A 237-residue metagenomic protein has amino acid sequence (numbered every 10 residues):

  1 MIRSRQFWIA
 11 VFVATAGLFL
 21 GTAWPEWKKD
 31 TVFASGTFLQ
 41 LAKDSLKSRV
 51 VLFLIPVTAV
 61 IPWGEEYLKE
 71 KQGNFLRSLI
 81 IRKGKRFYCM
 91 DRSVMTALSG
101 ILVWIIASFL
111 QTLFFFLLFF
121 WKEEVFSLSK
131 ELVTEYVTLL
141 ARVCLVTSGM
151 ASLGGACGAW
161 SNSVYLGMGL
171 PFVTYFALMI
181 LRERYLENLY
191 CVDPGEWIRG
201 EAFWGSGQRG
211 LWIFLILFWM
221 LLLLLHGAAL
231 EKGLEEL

Functional and structural regions predicted by a protein language model:
M1, L217-L237: Junction motif at the cytosolic side of a transmembrane helix
M1-F12: Aromatic- and glycine-rich beta-strand/loop motifs that create alpha-glucan
I2, R86-F87, A156-V164, E231-E236: Membrane-interface helix-boundary motifs at transmembrane edges
R5-Q6, G84-R86, M90, L132 (+1 more regions): Membrane-helix interface segments
A10-G17, V164-L178, Y190-E196: Central hydrophobic cores of alpha-helical transmembrane segments in multi-pass integral membrane proteins
T15-E65, V94-W160, W197-L215: Secretory targeting signals
E26-W27, M179-N188: Juxtamembrane membrane-interface segments at transmembrane alpha-helix termini
G64-I101: Helix-loop-helix units of permease transmembrane domains in multi-pass membrane transporters, especially ABC
